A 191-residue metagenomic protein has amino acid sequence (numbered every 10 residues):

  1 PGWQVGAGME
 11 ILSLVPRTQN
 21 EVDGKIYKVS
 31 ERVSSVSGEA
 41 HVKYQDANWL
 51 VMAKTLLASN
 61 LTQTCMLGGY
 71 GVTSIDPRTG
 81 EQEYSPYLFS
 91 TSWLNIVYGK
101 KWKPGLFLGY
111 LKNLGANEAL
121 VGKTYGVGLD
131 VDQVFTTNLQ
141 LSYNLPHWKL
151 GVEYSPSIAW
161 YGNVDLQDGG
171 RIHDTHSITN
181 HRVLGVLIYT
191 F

Functional and structural regions predicted by a protein language model:
P1, A40-Y44, S92-Y98, L139-Y143 (+2 more regions): Residues on the lipid-exposed face of transmembrane beta-strands in outer-membrane beta-barrel proteins
G2-V131: Detector for outer-membrane/organellar transmembrane beta-barrel domains, recognizing the amphipathic beta-strand
K28, I172-H173: Short, P/G- and charge-enriched loop/turn segments at secondary-structure junctions
V134-T137: A short, acidic, amphipathic alpha-helical segment used as a generic capping/interface helix at domain edges
L145, T175-F191: Outer-membrane beta-barrel "beta-signal"
H147-G170: C-terminal beta-signal and adjacent terminal beta-strands/loops of Gram-negative outer-membrane beta-barrel proteins
